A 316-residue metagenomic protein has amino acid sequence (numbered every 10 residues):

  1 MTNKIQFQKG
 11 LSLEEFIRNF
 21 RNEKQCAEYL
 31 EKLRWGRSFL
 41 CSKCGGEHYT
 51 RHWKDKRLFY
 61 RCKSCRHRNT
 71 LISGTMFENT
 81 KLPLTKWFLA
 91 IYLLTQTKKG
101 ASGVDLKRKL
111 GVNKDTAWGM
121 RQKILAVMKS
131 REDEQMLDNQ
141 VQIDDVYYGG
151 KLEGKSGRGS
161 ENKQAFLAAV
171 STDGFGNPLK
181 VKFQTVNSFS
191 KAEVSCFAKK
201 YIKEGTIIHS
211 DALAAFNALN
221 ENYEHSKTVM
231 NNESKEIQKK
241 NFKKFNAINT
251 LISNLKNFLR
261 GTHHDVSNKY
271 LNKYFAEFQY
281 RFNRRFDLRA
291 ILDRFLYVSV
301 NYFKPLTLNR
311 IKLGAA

Functional and structural regions predicted by a protein language model:
M1-A316: Residue-level recognition of single "structural anchor" positions that define or cap local secondary structure
